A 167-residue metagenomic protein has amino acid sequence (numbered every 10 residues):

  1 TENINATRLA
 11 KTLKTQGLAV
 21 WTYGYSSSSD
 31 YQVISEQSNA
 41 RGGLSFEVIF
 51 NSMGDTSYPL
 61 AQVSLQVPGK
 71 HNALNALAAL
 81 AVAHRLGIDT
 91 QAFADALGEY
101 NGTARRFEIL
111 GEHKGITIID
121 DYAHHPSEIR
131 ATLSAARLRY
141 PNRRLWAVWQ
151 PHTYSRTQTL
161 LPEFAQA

Functional and structural regions predicted by a protein language model:
T1-I118, R143: Acidic, Mg2+-coordinating active-site environments of NTP-dependent enzymes
A19, L86, A92-F93, A123 (+3 more regions): Alpha-helix boundary/interfacial micro-motifs
N51, A123, Q150-H152: Histidine- and/or cysteine-centered catalytic micro-motif in compact active-site loops
A78, H124, E128: Conserved cofactor-binding/catalytic machinery of classical short-chain dehydrogenase/reductase
T103-R105, S127-A167: Active-site beta-alpha connecting loops in nucleotide-dependent enzymes
I118-H124: Switch II (G3) loop of P-loop NTPases
